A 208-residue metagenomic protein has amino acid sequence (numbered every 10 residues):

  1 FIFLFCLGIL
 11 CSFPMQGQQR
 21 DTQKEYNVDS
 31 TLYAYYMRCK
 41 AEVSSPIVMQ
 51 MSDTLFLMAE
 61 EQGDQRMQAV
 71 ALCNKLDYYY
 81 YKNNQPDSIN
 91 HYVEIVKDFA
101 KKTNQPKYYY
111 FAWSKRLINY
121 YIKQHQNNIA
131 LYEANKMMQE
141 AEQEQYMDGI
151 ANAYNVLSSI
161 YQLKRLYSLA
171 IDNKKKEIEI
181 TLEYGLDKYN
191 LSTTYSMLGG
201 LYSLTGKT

Functional and structural regions predicted by a protein language model:
F1-I2, M147: Accessible peptide chain termini
I2-S12: Bacterial N-terminal signal peptides
F13-G17: Sec/Tat signal peptide C-region and signal peptidase I cleavage site
Q18-T208: A "functional boundary" signal
